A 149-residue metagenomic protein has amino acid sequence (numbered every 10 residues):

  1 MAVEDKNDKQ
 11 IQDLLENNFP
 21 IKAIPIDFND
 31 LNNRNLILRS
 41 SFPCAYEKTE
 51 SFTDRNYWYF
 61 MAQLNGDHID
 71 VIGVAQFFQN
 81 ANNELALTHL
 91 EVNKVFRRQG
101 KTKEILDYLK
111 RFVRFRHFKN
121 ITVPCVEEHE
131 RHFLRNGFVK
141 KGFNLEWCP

Functional and structural regions predicted by a protein language model:
M1-D54, Q63-N65: Short amphipathic alpha-helix that is part of the acyltransferase structural core
F52-W58, G66-D67, V71-E84, T88-L90: A conserved beta-strand-loop-helix scaffold within acyl/acetyltransferase catalytic domains
N93: Residue-level recognition of the GNAT/N-acetyltransferase active site
F96, G100-Y108: Conserved acetyl-CoA pyrophosphate-binding loop and the N-cap/start of the following alpha-helix in GNAT-like
V113-C125: Conserved GNAT acetyl-CoA-binding A-motif
T122-L134, C148: Conserved beta-strand-loop-alpha-helix junction that forms the acyl-donor binding cleft
R135-F143: Conserved acetyl-CoA-binding loop of GNAT-fold acetyltransferases
